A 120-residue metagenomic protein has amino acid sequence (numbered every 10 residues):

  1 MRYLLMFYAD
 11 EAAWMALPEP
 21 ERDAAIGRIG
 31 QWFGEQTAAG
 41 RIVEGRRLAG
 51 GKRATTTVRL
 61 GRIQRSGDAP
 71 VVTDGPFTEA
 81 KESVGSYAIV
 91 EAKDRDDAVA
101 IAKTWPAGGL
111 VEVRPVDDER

Functional and structural regions predicted by a protein language model:
M1-R120: Conserved, structured core segments of small domains
